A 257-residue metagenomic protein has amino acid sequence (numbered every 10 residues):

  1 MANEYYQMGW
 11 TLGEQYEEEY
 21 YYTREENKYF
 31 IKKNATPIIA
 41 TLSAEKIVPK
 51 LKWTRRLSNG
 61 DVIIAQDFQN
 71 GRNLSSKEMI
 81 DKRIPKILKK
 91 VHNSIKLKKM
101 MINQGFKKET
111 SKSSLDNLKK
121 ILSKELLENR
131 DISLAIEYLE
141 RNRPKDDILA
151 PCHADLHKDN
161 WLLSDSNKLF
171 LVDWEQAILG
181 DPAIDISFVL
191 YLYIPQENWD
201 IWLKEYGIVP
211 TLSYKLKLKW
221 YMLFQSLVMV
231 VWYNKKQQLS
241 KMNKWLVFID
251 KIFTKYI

Functional and structural regions predicted by a protein language model:
M1-Q15, E25-E26, E137, S166 (+1 more regions): Short, Lys/Arg-enriched, disordered terminal segments
A2-Y5, K96-A154, S164-S166, Y256: An alpha-helical support segment within catalytic cores of ATP-dependent transferases
G9-G105: ATP-binding pocket architecture of kinase catalytic cores
E19-Y22, Y138-I186: Active-site acidic catalytic loop and adjacent metal/ATP-binding pocket of ATP-dependent phosphoryl transfer enzymes
L57-K77, S111-K124, L227-S240: A glycine-centered beta->alpha junction motif in the catalytic cores of kinase/phosphotransferase enzymes
H92-K99, R143, P210, N234-Q237: A general structural signal marking secondary-structure boundaries and capping sites
S164-K215: Active-site Asp-x-Gly
Y191, E205-I257: Helix-rich C-terminal or lid/interface subdomains of diverse kinases
